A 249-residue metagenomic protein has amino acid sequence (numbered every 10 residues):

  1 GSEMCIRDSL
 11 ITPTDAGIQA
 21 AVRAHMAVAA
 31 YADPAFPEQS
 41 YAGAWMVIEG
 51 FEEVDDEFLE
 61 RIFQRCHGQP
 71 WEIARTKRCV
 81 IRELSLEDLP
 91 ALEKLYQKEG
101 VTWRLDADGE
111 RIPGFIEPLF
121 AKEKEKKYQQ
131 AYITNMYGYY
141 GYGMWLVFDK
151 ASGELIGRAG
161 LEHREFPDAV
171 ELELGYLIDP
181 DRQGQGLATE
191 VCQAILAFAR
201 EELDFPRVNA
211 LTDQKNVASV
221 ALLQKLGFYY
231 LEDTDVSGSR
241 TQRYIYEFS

Functional and structural regions predicted by a protein language model:
G1-I6: Short, small-residue-biased leader/transition segments that mark boundaries at the very start of proteins
L10-W45: Acidic, Mg2+-coordinating phosphoryl-transfer loop and its flanking beta/alpha structural elements, shared across
P13, P34, A210-V220: Conserved beta-strand-loop-alpha-helix junction that forms the acyl-donor binding cleft
Q19, R23, E154, K215-L231: Conserved active-site alpha-helix within GNAT-family acetyltransferase domains
R23-A24, A42, I156, E202-L203 (+1 more regions): Structural motif
G43-V47, Q224, Y246-F248: Short low-complexity, flexible loop/linker segments enriched in glycine and/or proline with clustered acidic
E49-D181, Q193-E202, R207, L211 (+2 more regions): GNAT-family acyltransferases
G184-T189: Glycine-rich acyl-CoA binding loop
